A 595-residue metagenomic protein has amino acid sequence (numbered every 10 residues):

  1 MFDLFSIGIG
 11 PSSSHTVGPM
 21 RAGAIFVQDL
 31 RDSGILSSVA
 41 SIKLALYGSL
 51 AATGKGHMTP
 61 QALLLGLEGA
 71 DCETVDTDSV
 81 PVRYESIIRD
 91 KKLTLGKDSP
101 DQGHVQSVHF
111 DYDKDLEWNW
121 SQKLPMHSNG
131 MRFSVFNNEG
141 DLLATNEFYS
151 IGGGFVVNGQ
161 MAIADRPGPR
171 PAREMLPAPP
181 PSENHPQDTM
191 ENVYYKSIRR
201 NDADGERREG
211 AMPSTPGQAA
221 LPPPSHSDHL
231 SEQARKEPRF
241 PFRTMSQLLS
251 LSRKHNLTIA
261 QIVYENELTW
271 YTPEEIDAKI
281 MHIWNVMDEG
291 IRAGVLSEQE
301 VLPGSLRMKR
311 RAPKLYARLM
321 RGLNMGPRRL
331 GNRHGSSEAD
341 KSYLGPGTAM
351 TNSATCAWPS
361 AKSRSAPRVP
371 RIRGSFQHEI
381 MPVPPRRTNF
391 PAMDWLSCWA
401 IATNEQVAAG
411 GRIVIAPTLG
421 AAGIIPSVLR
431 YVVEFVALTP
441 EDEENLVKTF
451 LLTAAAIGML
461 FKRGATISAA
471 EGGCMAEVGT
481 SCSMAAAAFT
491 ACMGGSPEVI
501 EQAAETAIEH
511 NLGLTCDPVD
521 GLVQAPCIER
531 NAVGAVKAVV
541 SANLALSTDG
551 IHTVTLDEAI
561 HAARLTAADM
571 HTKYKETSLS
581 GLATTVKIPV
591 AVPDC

Functional and structural regions predicted by a protein language model:
M1-I9, M20-L46, H57, D71 (+12 more regions): Non-transmembrane, aqueous-exposed alpha-helical and coiled segments at domain scale
F5-I25, G56, V407-V428, G472-S483: Conserved phosphate/anionic-ligand binding catalytic regions in large, soluble enzymes, centered on
S14-D32, P426-P440, A486-G494: Alpha-helical support elements that line or immediately flank enzyme active sites and cofactor-binding pockets
R21, C398-A402, G423-V433, T449-L460 (+3 more regions): Contiguous, well-ordered alpha-helical segments that form the cores/surfaces of helical PPI scaffolds
S37, I42-I262: Beta-sandwich/jelly-roll carbohydrate-recognition scaffolds of carbohydrate-active enzymes
S41-G54, S86-T94, L452-G464, E505-P518 (+1 more regions): Short, mixed-charge aromatic SLiMs
L46, C482, A487-C595: Functionally critical mobile loop/hinge segments
W270-G473, G581-C595: Accessory "access/gating" subregions that flank catalytic or transport cores
